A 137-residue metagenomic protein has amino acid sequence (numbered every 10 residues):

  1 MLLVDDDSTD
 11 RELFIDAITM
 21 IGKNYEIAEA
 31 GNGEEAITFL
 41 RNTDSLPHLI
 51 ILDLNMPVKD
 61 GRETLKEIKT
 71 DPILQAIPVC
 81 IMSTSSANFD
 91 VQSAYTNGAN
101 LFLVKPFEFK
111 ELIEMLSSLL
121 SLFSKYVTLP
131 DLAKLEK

Functional and structural regions predicted by a protein language model:
M1-I18, E34, I50: Conserved acidic segment of CheY-like receiver
E29-L49: Acidic, metal-coordinating helix/loop segments flanking the phosphotransfer/catalytic sites of two-component signaling
L52-D53, S83: Active-site residues of response regulator receiver
M56: Receiver (REC) domain active-site loop signature in two-component systems and cognate sites in sensor histidine kinases
A76-S86, A94: A short, hydrophobic beta-strand element within the central beta-sheet of small alpha/beta folds
N100: Short, glycine/charged-rich "phosphate-handling" switch motifs in NTP-dependent and phosphotransfer domains
F107-S118, T128-L132: C-terminal output helix
